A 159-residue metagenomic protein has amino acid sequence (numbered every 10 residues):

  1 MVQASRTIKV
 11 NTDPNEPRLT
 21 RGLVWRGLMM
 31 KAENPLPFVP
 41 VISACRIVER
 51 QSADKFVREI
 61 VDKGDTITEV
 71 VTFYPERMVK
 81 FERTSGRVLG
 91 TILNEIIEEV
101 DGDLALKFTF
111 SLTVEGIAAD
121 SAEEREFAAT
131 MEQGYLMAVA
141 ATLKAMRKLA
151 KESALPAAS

Functional and structural regions predicted by a protein language model:
M1-R46: Hydrophobic ligand-binding cavity/cleft-lining segments
Q3-S5, I42, K55, T66 (+1 more regions): Intrinsic-disorder/low-complexity, polar/charged segments enriched in Ser/Thr/Lys/Arg/Asp/Glu/Gln
V10-T12, D62-G64, L112-G116: Beta-strand elements of well-folded, non-transmembrane domains
F38-P40, G64, V88-G90: Short solvent-exposed loop/turn micro-motifs enriched in small/polar/acidic residues
A44-R46, T68-T72, T91-E99: Hydrophobic/aromatic beta-strand elements that line small-molecule binding cavities or substrate pockets in beta-rich
I47-S85: Glycine-rich portal/gate segments that line the openings of hydrophobic small-molecule binding cavities
S85-M137: Beta-strand/loop substructures that line and gate deep hydrophobic ligand-binding cavities in soluble
A122-S159: A conserved amphipathic terminal alpha-helix motif
